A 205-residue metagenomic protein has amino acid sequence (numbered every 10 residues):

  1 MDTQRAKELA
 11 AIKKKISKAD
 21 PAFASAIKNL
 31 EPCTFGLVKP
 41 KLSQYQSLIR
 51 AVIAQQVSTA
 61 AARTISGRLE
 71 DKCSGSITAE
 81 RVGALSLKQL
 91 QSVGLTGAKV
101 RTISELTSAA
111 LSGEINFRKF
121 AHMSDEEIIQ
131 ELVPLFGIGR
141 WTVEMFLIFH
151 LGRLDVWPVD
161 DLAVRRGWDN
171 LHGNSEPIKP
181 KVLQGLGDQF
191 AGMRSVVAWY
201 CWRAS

Functional and structural regions predicted by a protein language model:
M1-M123, E127, G185-S205: N-terminal polyanion-binding entry modules of DNA glycosylases/AP lyases and select other DNA-binding proteins
I53, S124-D169: Catalytic DNA-binding helix-loop module of base-excision-repair DNA glycosylases/AP lyases
G75-T78, S108-N116, P134-G137, I148 (+2 more regions): Alpha-helix capping at helix-to-loop junctions
G97, F117, R140, R153 (+2 more regions): Residue-level detector of short coil/turn "hinge" positions at structural boundaries
L147, A163, N174, V196-W199 (+1 more regions): A generic structural signal for solvent-exposed, polar alpha-helical segments
V159-D188: C-terminal end-helix/capping segment
